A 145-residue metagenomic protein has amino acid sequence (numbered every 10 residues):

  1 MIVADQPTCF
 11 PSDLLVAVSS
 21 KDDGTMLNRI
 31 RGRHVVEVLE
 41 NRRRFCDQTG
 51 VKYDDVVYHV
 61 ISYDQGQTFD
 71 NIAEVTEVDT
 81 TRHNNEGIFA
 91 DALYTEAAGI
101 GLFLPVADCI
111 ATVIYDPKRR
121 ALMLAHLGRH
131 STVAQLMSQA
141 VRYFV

Functional and structural regions predicted by a protein language model:
M1-V145: Active-site microenvironment for binding and transforming phosphate-containing groups
